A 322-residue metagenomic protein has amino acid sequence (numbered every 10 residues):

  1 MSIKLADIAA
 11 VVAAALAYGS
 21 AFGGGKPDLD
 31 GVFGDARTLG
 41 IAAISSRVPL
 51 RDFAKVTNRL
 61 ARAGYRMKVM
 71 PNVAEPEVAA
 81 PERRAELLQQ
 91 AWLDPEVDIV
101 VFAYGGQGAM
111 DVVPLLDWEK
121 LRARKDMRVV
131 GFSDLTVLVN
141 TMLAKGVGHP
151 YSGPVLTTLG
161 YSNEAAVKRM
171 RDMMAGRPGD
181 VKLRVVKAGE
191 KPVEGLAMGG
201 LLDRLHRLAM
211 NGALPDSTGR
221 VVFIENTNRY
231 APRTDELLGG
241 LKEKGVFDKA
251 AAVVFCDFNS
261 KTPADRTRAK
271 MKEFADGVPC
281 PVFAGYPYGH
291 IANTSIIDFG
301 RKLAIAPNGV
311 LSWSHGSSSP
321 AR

Functional and structural regions predicted by a protein language model:
M1-I8: Bacterial N-terminal signal peptides that target proteins for export
Y18-G19: N-terminal signal peptide c-region/cleavage motif recognized by signal peptidases
G24-E96: ATP/NTP phosphate-donor binding region
R47-R59, P192-R229: Conserved beta-alpha junction segments in alpha/beta enzyme cores
W118-T141, H149-V155, P281: Short, acidic/small-residue loops that bind anionic groups at enzyme active sites
G148-H206, M210: Conserved anion/nucleotide-ligand pocket segment
A213-T267: Internal helical hairpin/lid segments
D257-R322: ATP/nucleoside-binding phosphotransfer catalytic cores, i.e., glycine-rich phosphate-binding loops
